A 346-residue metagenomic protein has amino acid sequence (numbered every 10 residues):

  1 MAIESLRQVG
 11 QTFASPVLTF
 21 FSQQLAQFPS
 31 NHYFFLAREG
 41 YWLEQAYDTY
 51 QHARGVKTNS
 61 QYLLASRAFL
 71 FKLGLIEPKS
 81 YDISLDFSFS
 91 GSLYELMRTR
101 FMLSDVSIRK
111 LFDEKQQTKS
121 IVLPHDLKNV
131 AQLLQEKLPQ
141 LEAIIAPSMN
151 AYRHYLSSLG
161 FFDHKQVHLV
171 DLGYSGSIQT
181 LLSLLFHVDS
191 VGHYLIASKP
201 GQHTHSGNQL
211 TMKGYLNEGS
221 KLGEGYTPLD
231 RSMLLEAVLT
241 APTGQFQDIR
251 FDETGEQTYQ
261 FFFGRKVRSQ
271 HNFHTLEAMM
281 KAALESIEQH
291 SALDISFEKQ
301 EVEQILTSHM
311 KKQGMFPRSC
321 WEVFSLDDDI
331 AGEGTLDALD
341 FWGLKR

Functional and structural regions predicted by a protein language model:
M1-R346: Long, low-complexity, Lys/Arg-enriched
